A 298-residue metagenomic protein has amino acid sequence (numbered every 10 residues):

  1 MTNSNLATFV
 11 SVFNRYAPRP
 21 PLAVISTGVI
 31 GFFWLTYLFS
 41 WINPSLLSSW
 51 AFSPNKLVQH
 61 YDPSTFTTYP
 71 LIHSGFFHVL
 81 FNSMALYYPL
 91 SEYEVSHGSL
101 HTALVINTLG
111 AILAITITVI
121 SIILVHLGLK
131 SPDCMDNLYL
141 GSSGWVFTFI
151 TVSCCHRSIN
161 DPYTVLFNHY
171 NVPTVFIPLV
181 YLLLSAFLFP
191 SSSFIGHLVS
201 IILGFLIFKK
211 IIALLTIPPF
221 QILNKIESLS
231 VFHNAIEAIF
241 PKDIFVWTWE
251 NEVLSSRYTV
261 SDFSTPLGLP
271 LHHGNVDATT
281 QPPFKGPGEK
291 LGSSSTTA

Functional and structural regions predicted by a protein language model:
M1-I25, F32-W34, V165-H169, T174-A298: C-terminal transmembrane module of polytopic alpha-helical membrane proteins
S11-Y139, S192-G196: N-terminal TM1-TM2 helical hairpin plus the immediately adjacent luminal interfacial "cap"
Y37-W41, I117-S121, V125, T151 (+4 more regions): Structural signal for membrane-spanning alpha-helices in multi-pass inner-membrane proteins, emphasizing helix cores
I42, L46, I123-L127, R157-D161 (+3 more regions): Membrane-interface elements of multi-pass transporters and channels
F52, F147, W249-N251: Intrinsic disorder/low-complexity segments enriched in polar/charged and small flexible residues
L80, S142-I150, L198-I202: Membrane-embedded alpha-helical segments of multi-pass membrane proteins, especially the transmembrane helices
Y93-S99, H156-L166: Phosphate-handling active-site elements
P132-I159, Y170-P173: Membrane-interface micro-motifs in multi-pass membrane enzymes
